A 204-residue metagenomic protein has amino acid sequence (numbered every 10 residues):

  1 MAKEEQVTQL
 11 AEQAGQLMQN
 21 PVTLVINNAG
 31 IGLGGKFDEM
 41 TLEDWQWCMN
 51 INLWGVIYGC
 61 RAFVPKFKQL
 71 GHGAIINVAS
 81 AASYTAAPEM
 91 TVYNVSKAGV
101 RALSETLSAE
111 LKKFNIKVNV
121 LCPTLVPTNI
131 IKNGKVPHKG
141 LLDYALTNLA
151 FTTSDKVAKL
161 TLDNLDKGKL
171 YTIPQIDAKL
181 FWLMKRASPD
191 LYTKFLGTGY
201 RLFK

Functional and structural regions predicted by a protein language model:
M1-Q9, L42: The beta1-alpha1 cofactor-binding region of Rossmann-like NAD(H)/NADP(H)-dependent oxidoreductases
K36-F37, D44-Q46: Substrate-binding pocket helix/loop in short-chain dehydrogenase/reductase
D38, A87-T91, V95: Active-site loop immediately N-terminal to the catalytic Tyr-X3-Lys motif of short-chain dehydrogenase/reductase
C60, S96: Active-site helix of classical SDR
P65, A109-K113: Alpha-helical segment proximal to the catalytic Tyr-Lys
S80: Residue(s) in the substrate-gating loop at a strand-loop-helix junction that position the organic substrate next
K113-I176: SDR active-site lid
